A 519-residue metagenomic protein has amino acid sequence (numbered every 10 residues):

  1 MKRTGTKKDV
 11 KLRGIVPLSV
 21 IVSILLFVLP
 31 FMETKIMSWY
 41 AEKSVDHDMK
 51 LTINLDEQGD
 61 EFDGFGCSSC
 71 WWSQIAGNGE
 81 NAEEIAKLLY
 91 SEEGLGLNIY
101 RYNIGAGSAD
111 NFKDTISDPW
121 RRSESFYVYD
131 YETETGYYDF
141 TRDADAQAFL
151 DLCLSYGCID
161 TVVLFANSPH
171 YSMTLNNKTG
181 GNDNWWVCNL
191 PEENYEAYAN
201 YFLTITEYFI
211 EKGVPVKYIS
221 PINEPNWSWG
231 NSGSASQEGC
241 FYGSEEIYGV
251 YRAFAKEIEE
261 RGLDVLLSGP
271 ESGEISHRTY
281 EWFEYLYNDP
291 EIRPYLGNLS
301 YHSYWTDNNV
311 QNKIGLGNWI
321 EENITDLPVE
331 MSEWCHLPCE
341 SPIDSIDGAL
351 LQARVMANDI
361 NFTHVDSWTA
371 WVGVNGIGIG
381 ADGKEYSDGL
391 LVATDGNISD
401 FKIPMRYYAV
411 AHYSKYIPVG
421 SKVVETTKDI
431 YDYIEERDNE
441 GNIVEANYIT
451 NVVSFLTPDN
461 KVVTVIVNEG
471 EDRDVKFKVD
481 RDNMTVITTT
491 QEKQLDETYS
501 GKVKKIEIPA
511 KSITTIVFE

Functional and structural regions predicted by a protein language model:
G5-S23: N-terminal Sec-pathway targeting helices
V45-K217, P221, E238-G243, Y248 (+2 more regions): N-terminal catalytic cores of secreted or lumenal carbohydrate-active enzymes
C67, G96, V162, I219 (+6 more regions): Conserved, mostly hydrophobic/aromatic
A197-P215, P225-L337: Active-site neighborhood of glycoside hydrolase catalytic domains
P328-K415, V424-D429, Y433: Aromatic/acidic polysaccharide-binding cleft in carbohydrate-active enzymes
I430-D482, K511: Carbohydrate-binding surface patches
D480-Q494: Solvent-exposed beta-hairpin/edge-strand motifs
Y499-E519: C-terminal beta-strand-rich structural cap/linker in extracellular carbohydrate-active enzymes
